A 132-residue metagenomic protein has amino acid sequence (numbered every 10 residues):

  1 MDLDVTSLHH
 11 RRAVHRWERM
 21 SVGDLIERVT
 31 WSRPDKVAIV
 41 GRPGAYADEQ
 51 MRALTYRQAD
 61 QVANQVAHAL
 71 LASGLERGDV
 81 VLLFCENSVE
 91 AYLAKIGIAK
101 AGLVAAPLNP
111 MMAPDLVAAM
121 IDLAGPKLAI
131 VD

Functional and structural regions predicted by a protein language model:
M1-G23, R42: Flexible, non-catalytic linker and terminal segments flanking ANL/adenylate-forming cores
V14-E18, Q58, A106-L108: Short, flexible loop segments at the rims of nucleotide/cofactor-binding pockets, characterized by
E18, D35-I96, A113-A118, D122: Conserved AMP-binding/adenylate-forming core of the ANL superfamily
E27-R28, A118: Active-site phosphate/pyrophosphate- and oxyanion-stabilizing loops and adjacent acidic/basic residues in soluble
R28-D35: Flexible acidic/glycine-rich loop/turn elements at helix↔coil and beta-strand↔loop transitions within catalytic cores
A99: Anion (oxyanion) recognition and catalysis
G102: Structured binding elements
A106, P110-D132: Conserved ATP-dependent adenylate/AMP-binding module captured primarily in the ANL superfamily
